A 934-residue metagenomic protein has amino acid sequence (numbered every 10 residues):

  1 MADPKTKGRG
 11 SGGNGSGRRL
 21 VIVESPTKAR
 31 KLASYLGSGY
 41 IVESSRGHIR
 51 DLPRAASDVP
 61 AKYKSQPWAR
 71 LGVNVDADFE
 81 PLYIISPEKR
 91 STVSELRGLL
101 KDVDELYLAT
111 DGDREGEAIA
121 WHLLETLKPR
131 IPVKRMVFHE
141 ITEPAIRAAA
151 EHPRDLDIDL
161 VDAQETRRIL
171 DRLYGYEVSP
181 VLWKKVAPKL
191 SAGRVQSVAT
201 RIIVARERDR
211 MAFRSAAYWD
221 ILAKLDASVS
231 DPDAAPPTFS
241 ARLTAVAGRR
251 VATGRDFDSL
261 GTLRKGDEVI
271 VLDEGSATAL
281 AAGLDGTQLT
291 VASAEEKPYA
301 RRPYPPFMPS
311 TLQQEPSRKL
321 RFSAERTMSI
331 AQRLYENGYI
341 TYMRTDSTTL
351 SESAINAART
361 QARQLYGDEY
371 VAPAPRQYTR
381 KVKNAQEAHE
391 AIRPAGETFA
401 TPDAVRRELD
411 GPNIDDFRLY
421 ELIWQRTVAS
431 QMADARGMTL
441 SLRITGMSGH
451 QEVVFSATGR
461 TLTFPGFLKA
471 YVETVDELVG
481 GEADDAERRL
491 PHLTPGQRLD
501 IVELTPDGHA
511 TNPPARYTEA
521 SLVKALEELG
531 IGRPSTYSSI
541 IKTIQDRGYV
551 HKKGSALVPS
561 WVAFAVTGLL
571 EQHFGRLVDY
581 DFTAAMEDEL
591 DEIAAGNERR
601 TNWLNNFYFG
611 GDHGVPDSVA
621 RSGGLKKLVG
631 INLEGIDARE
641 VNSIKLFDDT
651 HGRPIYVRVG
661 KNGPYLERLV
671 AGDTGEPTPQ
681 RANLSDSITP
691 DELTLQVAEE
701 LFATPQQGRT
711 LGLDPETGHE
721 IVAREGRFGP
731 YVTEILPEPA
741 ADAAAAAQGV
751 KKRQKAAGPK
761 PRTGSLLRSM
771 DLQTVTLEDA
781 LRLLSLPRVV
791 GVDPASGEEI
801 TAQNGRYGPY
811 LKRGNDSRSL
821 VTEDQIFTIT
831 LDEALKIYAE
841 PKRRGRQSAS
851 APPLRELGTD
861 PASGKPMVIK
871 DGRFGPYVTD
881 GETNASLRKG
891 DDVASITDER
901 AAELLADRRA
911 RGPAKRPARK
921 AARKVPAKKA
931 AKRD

Functional and structural regions predicted by a protein language model:
A2-L20, R30-K31, S38-Y40, P60 (+9 more regions): Basic, low-complexity terminal or inter-domain segments flanking catalytic cores
A2-R168, E177, L182, F257 (+5 more regions): Intrinsically disordered, low-complexity regulatory segments
P26-A29, R46-D51, G112-G116, H139-A145 (+6 more regions): Conserved nucleotide-binding/hydrolysis micro-motifs of P-loop NTPases
S94, K101-D102, I141-L225, K297-A300: C-terminal or mid-to-C-terminal helical accessory/interaction module adjacent to the motor/catalytic core
D111, Q313-E315, K319-S323, T327: A conserved hydrophobic secondary-structure block that centers on an alpha-helix together with its immediately flanking
K185-K189, V204-L272, K319: C-terminal helical "lid" subdomain and adjoining coupling/linker elements of P-loop NTPases
F257-P306, Q313, T494-R498, T505-D507: Metal- or metallocofactor-binding catalytic centers and their adjacent structured scaffolds across diverse enzyme
